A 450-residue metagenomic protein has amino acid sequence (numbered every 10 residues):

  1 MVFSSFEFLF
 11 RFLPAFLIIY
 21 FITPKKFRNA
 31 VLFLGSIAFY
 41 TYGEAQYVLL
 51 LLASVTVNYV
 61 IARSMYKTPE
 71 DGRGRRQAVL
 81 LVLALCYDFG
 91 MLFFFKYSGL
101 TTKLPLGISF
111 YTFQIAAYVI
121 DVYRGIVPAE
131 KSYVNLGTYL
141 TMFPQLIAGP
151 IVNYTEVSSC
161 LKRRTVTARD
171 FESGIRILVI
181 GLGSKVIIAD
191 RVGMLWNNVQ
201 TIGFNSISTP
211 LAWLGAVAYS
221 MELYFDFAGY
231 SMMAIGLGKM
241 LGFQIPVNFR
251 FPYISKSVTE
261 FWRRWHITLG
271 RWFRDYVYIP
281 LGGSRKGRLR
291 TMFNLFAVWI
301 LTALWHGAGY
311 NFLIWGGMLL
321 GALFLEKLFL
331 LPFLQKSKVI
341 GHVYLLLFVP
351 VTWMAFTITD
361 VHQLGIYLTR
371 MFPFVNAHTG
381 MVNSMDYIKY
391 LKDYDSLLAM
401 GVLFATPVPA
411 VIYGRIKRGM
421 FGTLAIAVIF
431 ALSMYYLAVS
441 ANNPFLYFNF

Functional and structural regions predicted by a protein language model:
M1-N449: Membrane-embedded transmembrane alpha-helical bundles that form the catalytic cores of multi-pass lipid-modifying
